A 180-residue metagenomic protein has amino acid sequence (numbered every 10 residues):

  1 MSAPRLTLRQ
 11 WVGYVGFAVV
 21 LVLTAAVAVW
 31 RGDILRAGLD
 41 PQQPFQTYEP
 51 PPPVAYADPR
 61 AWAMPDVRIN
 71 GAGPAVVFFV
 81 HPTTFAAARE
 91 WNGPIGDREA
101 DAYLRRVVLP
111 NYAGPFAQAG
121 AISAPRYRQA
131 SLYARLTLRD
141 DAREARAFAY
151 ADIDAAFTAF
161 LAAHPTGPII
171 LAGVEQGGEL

Functional and structural regions predicted by a protein language model:
M1-P115: Flexible, membrane-associating and regulatory peripheral segments of lipid-active enzymes
A37, Q46, V80-I169: Active-site catalytic motif of lipid deacylating hydrolases and related acyltransferases
G173-G177: Gly/Ala-rich beta-loop-alpha elbow adjacent to hydrolase catalytic centers
